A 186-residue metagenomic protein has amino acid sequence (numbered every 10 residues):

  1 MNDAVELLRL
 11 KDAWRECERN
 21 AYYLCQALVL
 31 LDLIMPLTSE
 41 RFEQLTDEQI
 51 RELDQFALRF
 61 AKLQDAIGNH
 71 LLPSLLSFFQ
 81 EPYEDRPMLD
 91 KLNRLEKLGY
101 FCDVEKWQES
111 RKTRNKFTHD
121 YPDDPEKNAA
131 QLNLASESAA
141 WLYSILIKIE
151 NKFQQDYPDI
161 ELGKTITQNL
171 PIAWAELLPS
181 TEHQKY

Functional and structural regions predicted by a protein language model:
M1-Y186: Solvent-exposed interaction patches of small proteins and small membrane subunits
